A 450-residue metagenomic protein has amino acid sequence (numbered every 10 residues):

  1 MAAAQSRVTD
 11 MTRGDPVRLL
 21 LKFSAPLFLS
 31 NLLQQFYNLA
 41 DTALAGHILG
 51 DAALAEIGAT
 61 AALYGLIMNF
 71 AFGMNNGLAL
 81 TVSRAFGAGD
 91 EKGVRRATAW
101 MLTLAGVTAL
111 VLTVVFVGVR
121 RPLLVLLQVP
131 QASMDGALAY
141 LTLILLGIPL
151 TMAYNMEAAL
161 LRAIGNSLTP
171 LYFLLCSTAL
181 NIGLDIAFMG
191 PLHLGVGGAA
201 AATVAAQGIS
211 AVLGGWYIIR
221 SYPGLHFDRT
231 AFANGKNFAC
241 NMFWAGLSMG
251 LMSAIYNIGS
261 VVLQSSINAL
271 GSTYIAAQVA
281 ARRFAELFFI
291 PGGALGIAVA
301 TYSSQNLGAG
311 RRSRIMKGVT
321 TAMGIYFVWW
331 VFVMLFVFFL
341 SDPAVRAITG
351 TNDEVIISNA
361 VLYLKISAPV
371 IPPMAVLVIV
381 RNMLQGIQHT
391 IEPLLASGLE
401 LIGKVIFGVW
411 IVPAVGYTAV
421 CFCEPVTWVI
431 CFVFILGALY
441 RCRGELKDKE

Functional and structural regions predicted by a protein language model:
M1-S24, V82-G147, P191-L247, S303-V370 (+1 more regions): Short alpha-helical transmembrane segments in multi-pass integral membrane proteins
R13, V17-F36, A40, L63 (+8 more regions): Residue-level signal for short hydrophobic patches within transmembrane helices of multi-pass membrane transporters
K22-D41, L143, S177, A206-S210 (+3 more regions): Transmembrane helical elements of multi-pass membrane transporters/channels
F36-A55, L124-Q131, A187-L194, A254-L287 (+3 more regions): Helix-terminus/linker motif at the lipid-water interface of multi-pass membrane proteins
A45-G65, A132-G136, V196-G197, F238-A245 (+5 more regions): Interfacial/gating helices of multi-pass transporter permease domains
L54-V114, T151-P170, Q264, Q278-S341 (+1 more regions): Small-residue-rich hydrophobic transmembrane alpha-helices
L66, N181-D185, S210-G215, L287-I290 (+3 more regions): Hydrophobic transmembrane alpha-helices of multi-pass small-molecule transporters
N75, I144-R162, P170-T178, A199-V212 (+4 more regions): Short runs within selected transmembrane alpha-helices of multi-pass transporters and secretion channels
